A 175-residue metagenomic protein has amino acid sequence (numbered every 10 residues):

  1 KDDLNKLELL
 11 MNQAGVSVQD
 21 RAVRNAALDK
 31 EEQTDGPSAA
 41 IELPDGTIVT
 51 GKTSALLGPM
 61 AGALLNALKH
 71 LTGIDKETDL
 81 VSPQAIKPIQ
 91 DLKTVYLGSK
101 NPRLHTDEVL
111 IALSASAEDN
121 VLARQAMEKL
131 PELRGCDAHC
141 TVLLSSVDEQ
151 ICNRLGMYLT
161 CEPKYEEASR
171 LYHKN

Functional and structural regions predicted by a protein language model:
K6-L104: Conserved mixed alpha/beta catalytic, RNA-binding, or beta-rich assembly cores of soluble enzyme, regulatory
M11, A26, K30-Q33, K76-T78 (+1 more regions): C-terminal binding/interaction regions
